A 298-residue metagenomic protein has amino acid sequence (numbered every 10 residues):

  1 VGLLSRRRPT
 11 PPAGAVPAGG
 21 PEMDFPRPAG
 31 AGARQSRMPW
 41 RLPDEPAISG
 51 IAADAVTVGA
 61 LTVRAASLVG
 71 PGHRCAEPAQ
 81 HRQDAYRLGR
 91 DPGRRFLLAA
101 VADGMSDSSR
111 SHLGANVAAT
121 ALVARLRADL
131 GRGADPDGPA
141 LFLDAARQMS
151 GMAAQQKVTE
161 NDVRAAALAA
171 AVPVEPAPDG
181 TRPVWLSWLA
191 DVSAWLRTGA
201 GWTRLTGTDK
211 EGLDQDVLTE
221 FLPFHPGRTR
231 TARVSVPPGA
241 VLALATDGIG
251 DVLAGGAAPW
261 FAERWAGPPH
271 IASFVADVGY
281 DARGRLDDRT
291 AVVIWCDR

Functional and structural regions predicted by a protein language model:
V1-W40, D44, M152, D162 (+2 more regions): C-terminal catalytic subdomain
P11-A124, V192: N-terminal entry segment of metal-dependent catalytic domains or homologous docking segments
E77-R82, T159-A165, R283-L286: A short catalytic or substrate-binding loop motif that flags glycine-/basic-rich loops and adjacent residues that bind
A100, W188, L242-L244: Residue-level marker for buried hydrophobic side chains located in beta-strands that build the well-ordered beta-sheet
S108-R110, L196-R197, V252-A254: Short helix/loop capping segments that flank catalytic or ligand/cofactor-binding pockets
T120-A154, W260-D281: Helix-loop-helix
G133-T198, T229-S235: Catalytic core of PPM/PP2C metal-dependent serine/threonine phosphatase domains
L205-G207: Extended, polar/charged low-complexity intrinsically disordered and coiled-coil segments in eukaryotic
